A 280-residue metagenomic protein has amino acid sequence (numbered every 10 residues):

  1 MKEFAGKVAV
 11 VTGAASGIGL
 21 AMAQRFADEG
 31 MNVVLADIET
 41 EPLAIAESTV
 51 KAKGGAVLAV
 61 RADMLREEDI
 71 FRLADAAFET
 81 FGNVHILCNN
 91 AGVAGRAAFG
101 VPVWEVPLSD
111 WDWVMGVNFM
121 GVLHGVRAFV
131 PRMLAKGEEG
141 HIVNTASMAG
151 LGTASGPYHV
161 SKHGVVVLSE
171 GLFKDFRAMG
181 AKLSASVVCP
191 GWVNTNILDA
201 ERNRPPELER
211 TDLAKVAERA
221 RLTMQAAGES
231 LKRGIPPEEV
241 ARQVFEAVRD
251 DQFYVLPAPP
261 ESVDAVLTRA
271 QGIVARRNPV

Functional and structural regions predicted by a protein language model:
K2-V34: Canonical Rossmann dinucleotide-binding motif of NAD(H)/NADP(H)-dependent dehydrogenases/reductases, specifically
T40-E41, R61-R72, L108: The beta1-alpha1 cofactor-binding region of Rossmann-like NAD(H)/NADP(H)-dependent oxidoreductases
A98-V103, P107-D112: Substrate-binding pocket helix/loop in short-chain dehydrogenase/reductase
V126, S161-G164: Active-site helix of classical SDR
V126-R127, E170: A short, exposed helix-loop element centered on a Lys and neighboring polar residues
S147: Residue(s) in the substrate-gating loop at a strand-loop-helix junction that position the organic substrate next
R177-V255: SDR active-site lid
